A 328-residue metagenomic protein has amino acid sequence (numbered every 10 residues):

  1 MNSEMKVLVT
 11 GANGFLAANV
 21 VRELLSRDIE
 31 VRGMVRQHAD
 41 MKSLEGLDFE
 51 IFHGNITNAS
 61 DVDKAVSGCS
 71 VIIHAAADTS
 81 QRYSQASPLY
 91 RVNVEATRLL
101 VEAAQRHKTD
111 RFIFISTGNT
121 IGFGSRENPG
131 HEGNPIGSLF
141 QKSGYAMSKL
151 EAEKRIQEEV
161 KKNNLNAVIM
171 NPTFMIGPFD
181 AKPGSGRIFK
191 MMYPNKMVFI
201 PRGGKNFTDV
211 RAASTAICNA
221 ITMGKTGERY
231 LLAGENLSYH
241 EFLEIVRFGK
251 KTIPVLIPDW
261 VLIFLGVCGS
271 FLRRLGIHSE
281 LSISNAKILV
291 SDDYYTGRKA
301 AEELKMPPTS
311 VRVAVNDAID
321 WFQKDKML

Functional and structural regions predicted by a protein language model:
M5-R27: N-terminal Rossmann NAD(P)H-binding glycine-rich loop of SDR-like oxidoreductase domains
H38-E45, F49-E95, A103: NAD(P)H-binding glycine-rich loop region in Rossmannoid oxidoreductase-like domains and their noncatalytic homologs
R98-G144: Conserved Rossmann-fold NAD(P)-dependent oxidoreductase catalytic core, especially the SDR/UDP-sugar
S138-F140, K190-T208, A212: A conserved pocket-lining segment of Rossmann-fold NAD(P)-dependent short-chain dehydrogenase/reductase
F140-V168: Active-site Tyr-X1-5-Lys
N163-L165, G177-R187, A220-Y230: Glycine/proline-rich active-site loop of Rossmann-fold NAD(P)-dependent oxidoreductases
P183-G184, P201-T222, E228: Substrate-positioning beta->alpha
A216-S279, G297, E302, T309-L328: Mid/C-terminal beta-alpha module of Rossmann-like enzyme folds, strongest in SDR-family dehydrogenases/epimerases
